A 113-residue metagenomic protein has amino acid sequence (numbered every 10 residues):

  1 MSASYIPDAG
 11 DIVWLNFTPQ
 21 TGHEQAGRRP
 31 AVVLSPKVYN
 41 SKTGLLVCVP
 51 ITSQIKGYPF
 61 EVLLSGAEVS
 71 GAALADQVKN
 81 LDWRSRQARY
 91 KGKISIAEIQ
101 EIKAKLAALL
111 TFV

Functional and structural regions predicted by a protein language model:
M1-V113: Conserved functional hotspots at enzyme active or ligand-binding sites that engage polyanionic ligands
